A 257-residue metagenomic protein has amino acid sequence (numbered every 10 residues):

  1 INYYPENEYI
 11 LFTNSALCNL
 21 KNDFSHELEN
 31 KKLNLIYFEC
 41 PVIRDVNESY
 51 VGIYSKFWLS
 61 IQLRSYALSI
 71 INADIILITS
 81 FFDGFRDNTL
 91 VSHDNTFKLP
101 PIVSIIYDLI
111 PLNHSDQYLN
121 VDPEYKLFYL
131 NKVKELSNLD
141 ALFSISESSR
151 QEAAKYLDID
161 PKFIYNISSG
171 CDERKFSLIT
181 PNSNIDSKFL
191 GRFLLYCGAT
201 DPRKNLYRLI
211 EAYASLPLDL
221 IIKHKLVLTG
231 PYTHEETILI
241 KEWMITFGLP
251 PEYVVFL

Functional and structural regions predicted by a protein language model:
I1-L257: Carbohydrate transferase catalytic cores enriched for Leloir-type hexosyltransferases
